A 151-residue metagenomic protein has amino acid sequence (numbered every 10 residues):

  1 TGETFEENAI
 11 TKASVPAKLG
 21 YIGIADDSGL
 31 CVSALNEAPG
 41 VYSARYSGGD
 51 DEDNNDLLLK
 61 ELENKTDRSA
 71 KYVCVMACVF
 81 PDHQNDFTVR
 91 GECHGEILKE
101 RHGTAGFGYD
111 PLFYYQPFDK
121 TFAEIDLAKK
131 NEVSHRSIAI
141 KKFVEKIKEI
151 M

Functional and structural regions predicted by a protein language model:
T1-M151: Anionic-ligand binding patches
